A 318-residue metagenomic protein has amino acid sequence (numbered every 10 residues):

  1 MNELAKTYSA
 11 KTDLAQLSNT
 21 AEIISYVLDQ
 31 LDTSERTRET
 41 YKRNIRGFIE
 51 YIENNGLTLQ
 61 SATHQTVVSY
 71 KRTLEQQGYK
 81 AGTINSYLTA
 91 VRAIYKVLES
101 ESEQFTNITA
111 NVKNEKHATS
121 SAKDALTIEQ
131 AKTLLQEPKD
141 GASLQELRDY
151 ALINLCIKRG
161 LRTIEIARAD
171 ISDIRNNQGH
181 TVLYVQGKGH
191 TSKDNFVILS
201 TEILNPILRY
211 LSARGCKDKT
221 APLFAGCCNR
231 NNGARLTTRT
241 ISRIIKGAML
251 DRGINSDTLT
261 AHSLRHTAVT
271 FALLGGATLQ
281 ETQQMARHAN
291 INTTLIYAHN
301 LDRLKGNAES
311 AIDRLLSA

Functional and structural regions predicted by a protein language model:
M1-A318: Conserved catalytic core of the tyrosine transesterase superfamily
